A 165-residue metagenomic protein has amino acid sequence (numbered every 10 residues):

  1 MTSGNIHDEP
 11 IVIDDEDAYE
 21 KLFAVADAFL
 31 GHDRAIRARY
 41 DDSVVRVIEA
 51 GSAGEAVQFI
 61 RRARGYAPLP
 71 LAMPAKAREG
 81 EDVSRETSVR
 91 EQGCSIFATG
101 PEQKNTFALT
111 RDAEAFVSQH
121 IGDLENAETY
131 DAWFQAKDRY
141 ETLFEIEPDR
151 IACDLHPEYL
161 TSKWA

Functional and structural regions predicted by a protein language model:
M1-D82, E86-A165: Short acidic/glycine-rich loops and adjacent helix/strand connectors that line catalytic pockets where negatively
